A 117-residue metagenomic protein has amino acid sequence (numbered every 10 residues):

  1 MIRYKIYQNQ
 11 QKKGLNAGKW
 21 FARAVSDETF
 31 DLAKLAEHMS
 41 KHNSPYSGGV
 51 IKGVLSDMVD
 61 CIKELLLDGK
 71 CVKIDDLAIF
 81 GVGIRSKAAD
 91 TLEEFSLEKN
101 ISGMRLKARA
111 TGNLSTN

Functional and structural regions predicted by a protein language model:
M1-N117: Strongly charged
